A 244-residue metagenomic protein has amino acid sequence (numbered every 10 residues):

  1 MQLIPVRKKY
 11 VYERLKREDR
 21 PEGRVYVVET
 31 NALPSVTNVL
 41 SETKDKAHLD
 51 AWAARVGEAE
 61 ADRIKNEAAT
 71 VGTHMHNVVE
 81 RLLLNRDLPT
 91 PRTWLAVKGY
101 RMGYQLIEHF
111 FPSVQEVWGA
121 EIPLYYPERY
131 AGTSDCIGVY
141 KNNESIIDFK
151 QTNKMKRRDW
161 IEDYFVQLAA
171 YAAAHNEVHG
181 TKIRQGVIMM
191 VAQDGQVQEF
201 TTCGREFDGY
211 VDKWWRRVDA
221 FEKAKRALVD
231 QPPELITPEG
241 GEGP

Functional and structural regions predicted by a protein language model:
M1-A131: Metal-dependent nuclease catalytic cores that hydrolyze phosphodiester bonds in DNA/RNA, characterized by
M1-K9, A227-P244: Glycine- and charge-rich intrinsically disordered segments
H48-L49, A61, F221-L228: Long, compositionally biased, charged low-complexity segments
H76, Q196, I236-E239: Short alpha-helical interface elements
P91, L95, E199-G204, D230 (+1 more regions): Generic preference for flexible, low-structure residues
W118-A224: Mg2+/Mn2+-dependent nuclease catalytic core
